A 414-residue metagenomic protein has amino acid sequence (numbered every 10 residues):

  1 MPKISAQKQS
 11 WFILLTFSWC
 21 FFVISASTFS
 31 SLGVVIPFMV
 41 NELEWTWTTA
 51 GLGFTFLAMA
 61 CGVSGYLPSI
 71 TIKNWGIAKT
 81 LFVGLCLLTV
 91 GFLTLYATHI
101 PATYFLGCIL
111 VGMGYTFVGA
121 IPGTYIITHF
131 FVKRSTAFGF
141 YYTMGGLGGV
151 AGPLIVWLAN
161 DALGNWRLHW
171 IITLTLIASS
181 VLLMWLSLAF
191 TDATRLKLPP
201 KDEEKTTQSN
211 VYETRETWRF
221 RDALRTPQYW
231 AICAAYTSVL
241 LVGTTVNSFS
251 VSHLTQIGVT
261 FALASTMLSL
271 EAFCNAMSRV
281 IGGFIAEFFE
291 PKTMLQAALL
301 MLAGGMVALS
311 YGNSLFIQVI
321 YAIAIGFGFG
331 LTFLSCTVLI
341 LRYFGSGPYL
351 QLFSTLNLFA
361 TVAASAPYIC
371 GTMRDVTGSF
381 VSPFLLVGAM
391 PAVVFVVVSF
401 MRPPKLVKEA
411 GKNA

Functional and structural regions predicted by a protein language model:
F12-W47, S64-P68, G152, V246-V251: Extracytoplasmic
L32-I36, R221-V280: Extracytoplasmic gate region of multi-pass secondary transporters
M39-V40, T71-I72, I155-G164, L254-T255 (+2 more regions): Interfacial helix-cap and linker-helix signal at transmembrane-aqueous boundaries of multi-pass secondary transporters
S64-G76, R279-E290, R374-D375: Helix-to-loop junctions at the C-terminal end of transmembrane segments in multipass secondary transporters
K79-L93, T293-V307: Structural signature of the two symmetry-related core transmembrane helices
F117-F131, L331-F344: Intracellular juxtamembrane helix-capping segments at the cytosolic ends of symmetry-related transmembrane helices
G149, S346-T377: A late C-terminal transmembrane helix in Major Facilitator Superfamily
H169-S187, F384-S399: Symmetry-related core transmembrane helices of the 12-TM Major Facilitator Superfamily/SLC fold
